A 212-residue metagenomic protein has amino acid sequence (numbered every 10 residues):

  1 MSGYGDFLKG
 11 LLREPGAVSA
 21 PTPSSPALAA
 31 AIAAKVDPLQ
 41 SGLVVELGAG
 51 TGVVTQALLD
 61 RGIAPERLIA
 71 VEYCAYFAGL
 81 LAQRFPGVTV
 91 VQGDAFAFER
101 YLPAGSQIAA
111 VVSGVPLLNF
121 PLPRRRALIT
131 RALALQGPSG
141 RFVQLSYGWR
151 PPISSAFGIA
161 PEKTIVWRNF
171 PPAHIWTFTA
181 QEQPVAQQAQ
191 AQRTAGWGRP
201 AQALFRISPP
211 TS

Functional and structural regions predicted by a protein language model:
G3-P38: Class I SAM-dependent methyltransferase Rossmann-like catalytic core, especially the SAM/SAH-binding loop
F7-G10, S155-S212: SAM/dcSAM-binding transferase cores
S41-G50: Conserved class I S-adenosyl-L-methionine
G52-Q56: Glycine-rich SAM-binding Motif I of class I
C74: Conserved SAM/SAH-binding beta-strand->alpha-helix loop
L81-A82: Conserved SAM-binding loop
R126-P138: A short glycine-rich, Lys/Arg-flanked "PGG" loop and its adjoining helix->strand segment in the class I
Q136-Y147: Conserved beta-strand signature within the Rossmann-like core of class I S-adenosyl-L-methionine
